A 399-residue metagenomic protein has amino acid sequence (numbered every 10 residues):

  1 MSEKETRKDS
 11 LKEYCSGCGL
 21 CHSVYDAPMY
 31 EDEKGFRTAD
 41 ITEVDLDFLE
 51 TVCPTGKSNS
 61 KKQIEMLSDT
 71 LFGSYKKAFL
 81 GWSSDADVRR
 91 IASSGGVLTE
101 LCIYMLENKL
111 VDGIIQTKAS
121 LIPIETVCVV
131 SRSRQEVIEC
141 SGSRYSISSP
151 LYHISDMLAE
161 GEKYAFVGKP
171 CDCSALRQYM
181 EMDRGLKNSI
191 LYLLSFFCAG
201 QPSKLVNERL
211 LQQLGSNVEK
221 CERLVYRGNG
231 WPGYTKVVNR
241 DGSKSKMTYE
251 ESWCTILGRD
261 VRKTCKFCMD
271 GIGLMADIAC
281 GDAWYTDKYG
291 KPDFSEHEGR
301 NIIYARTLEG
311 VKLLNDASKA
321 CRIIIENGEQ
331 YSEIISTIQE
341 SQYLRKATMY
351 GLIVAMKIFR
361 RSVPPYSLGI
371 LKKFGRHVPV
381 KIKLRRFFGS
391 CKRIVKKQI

Functional and structural regions predicted by a protein language model:
M1-E5, G19-A39, S141-R144, W231-E250: Short, charged low-complexity linear segments at domain edges
M1-K4, D40-L158, Y331-R361: Flanking helices and flexible, charged tails adjoining ferredoxin-like Fe-S electron-transfer domains in multi-subunit
K4-C15, I41-D47, G161-Y164, N188 (+1 more regions): Immediate flanking context of iron-sulfur cluster ligation sites
L11-S16, L20-D40, L46-D69, I278: Iron-sulfur cluster-binding cysteine motifs and their immediate structural context in ferredoxin-like electron-transfer
S93-V97, L121, F166-L176, G200-P202: Gly/Ser/Thr-rich loops at beta-strand to alpha-helix junctions that form or flank small-molecule/cofactor-binding
V111-D112, E219-I399: Long, compositionally biased charged/polar accessory segments in the mid-to-C-terminal portions of proteins
M182-S195: A short alpha->loop->secondary-structure connector
F197-R209: Short, conserved secondary-structure transition motifs
